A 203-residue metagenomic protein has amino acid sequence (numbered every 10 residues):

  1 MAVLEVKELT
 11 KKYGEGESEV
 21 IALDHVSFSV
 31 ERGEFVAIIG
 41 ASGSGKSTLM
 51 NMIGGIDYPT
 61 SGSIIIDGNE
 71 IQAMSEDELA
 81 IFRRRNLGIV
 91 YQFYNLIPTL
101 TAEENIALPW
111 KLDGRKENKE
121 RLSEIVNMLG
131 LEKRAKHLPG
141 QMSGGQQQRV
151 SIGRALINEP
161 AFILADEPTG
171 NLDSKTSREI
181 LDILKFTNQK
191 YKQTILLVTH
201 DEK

Functional and structural regions predicted by a protein language model:
A2-K203: ABC family nucleotide-binding domain
